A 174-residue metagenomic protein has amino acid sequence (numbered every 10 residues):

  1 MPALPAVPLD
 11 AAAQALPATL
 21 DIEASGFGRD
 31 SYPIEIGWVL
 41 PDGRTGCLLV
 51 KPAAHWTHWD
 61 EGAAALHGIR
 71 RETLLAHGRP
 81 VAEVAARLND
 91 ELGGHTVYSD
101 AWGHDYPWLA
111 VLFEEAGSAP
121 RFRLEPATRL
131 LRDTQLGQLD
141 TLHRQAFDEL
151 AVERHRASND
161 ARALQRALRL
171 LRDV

Functional and structural regions predicted by a protein language model:
M1-V7, Q135-D140: Short, motif-level signal for alpha-helix interfacial/capping segments enriched in acidic residues and aromatics/proline
P2-H104, F147-A151: Conserved non-catalytic scaffold segment of RNase H-like nuclease domains
Y32-E35, V111-E115: Short, glycine/charged-enriched secondary-structure capping and boundary segments
H55-H58, A64-H67, R71, E125-Q165: Active-site-proximal helix-loop-helix substrate-binding element of RNase H-like nuclease domains
D90, G94, E115-S118, D173: Secondary-structure boundary motif
T96-W102, P107-L112, L142-V174: Acidic, Mg2+-coordinating catalytic module of metal-dependent nucleases/exonucleases that use a two-metal-ion mechanism
F113-E125: A short alpha->loop->secondary-structure connector
